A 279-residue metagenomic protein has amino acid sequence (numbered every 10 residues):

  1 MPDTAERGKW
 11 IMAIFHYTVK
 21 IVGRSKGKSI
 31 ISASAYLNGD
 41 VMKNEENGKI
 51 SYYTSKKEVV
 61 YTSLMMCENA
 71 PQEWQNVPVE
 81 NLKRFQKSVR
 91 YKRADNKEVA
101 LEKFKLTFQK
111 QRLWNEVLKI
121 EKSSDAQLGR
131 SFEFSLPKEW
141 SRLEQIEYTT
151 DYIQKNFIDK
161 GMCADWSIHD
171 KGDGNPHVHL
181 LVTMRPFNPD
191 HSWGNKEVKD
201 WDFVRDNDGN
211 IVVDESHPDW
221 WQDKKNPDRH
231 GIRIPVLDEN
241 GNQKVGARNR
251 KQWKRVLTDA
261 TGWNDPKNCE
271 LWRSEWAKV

Functional and structural regions predicted by a protein language model:
P2-V279: N-terminal nicking endonuclease/strand-transfer module with a His-rich metal-binding environment and a catalytic Tyr
